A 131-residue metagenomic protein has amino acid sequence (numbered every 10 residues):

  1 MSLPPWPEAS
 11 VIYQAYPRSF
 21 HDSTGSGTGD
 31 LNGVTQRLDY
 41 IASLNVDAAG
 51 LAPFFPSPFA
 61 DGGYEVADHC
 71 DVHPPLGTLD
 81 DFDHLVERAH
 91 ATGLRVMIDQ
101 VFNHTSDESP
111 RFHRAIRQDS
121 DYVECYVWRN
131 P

Functional and structural regions predicted by a protein language model:
M1-P131: Acidic/aromatic-lined carbohydrate-recognition and catalytic surfaces of CAZymes acting on diverse glycans
